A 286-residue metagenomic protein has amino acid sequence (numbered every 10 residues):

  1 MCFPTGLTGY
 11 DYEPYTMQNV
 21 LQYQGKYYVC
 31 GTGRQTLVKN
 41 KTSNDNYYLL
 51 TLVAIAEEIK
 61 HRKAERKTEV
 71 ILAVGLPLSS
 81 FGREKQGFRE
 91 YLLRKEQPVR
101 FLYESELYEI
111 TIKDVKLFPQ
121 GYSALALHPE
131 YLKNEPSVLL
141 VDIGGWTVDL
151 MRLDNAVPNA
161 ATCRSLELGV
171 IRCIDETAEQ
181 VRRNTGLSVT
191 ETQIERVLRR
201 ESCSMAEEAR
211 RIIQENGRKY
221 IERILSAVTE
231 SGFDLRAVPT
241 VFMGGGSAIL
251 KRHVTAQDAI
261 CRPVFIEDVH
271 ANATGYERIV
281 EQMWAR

Functional and structural regions predicted by a protein language model:
M1-V138, V157-R172, T192-R286: Nucleotide/phosphate-binding catalytic cleft detector across ATP-hydrolyzing and phosphate-transferring enzymes
S123, G145-W146: Short, glycine/acidic-enriched loop or turn micro-motifs at the edges of active sites
V141: Phosphate-handling catalytic cores of nucleic-acid transaction enzymes
G144-G145, G246: Short glycine-enriched loops at secondary-structure junctions
V148-R152: Short beta-strand scaffold segments in enzyme catalytic cores
D175, E179-R182: Long, charge-rich alpha-helical interaction segments
T185-V189: Short, basic interhelical loop/turn and adjoining N-cap of the next helix at nucleic-acid- or acidic-partner-contacting
